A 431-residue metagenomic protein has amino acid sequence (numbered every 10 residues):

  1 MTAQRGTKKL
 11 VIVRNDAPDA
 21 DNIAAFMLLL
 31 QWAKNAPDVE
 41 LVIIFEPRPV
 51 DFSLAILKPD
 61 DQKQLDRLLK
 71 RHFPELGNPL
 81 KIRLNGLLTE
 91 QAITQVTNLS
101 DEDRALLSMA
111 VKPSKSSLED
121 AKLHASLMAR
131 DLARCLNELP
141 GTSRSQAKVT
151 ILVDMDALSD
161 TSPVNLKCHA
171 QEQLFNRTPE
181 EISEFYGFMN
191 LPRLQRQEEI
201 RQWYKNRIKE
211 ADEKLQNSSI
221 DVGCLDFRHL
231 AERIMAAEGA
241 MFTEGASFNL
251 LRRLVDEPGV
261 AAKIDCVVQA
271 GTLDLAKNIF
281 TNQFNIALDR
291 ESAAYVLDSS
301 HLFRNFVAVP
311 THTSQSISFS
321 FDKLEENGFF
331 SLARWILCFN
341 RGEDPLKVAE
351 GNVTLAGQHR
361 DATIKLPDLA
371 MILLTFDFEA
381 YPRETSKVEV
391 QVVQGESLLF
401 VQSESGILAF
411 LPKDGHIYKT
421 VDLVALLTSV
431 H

Functional and structural regions predicted by a protein language model:
T2-L10, N22-I43, D61-A105, F284-A287 (+2 more regions): Conformational coupling and interaction surfaces
Q4-H169, N176-P179, F188-P192, R196-S314: Active-site histidine-anchored catalytic micro-motif
E181-I182, E199-I200, G406, D414: A general marker of short, structured functional hotspots
